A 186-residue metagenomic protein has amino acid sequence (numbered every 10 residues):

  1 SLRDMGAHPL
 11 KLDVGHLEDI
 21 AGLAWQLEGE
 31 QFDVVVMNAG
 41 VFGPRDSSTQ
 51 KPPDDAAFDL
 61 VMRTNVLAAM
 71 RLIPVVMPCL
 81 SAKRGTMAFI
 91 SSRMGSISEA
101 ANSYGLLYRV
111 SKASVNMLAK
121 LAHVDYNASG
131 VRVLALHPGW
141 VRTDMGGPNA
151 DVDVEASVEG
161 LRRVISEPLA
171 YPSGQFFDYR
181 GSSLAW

Functional and structural regions predicted by a protein language model:
R3-E18: Rossmann-fold cofactor-recognition segment
G15-Q31: Conserved Rossmann-fold cofactor-binding substructure of NAD(P)-dependent oxidoreductases
E30, G43, V75-R84: A short helix-coil junction within the Rossmann-fold of NAD(P)-dependent oxidoreductases
M37-N38, T86-S92, R132-H137: Structural signature of the Rossmann-like NAD(P)-dependent dehydrogenase/reductase core
V41-M62, M70-R71, R84-N127: Catalytic loop of short-chain dehydrogenase/reductase
A135-L136, G147-W186: C-terminal helical subdomain
P138-D144: Short, flexible catalytic-loop segment of classical short-chain dehydrogenase/reductase
